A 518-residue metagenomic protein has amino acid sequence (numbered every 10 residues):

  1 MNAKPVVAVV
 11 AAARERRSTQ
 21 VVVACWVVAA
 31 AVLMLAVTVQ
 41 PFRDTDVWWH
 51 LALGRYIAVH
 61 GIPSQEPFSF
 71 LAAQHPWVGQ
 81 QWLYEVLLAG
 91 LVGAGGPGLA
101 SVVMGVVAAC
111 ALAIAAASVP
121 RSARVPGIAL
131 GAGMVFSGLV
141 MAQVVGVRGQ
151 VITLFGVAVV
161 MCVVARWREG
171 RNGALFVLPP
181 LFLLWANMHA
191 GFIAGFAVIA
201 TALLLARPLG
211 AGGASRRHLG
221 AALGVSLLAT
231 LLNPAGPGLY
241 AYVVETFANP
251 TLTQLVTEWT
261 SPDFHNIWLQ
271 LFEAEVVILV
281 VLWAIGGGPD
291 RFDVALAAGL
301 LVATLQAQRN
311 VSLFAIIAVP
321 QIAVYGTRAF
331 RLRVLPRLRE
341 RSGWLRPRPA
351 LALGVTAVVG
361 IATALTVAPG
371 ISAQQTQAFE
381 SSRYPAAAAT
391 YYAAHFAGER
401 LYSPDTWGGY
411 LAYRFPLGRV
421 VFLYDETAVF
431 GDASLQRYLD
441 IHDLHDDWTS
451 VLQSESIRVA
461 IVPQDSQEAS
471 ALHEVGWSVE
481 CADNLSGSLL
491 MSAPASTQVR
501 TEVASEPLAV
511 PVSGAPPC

Functional and structural regions predicted by a protein language model:
M34, S137-M141, M161-V163, A174-A190 (+2 more regions): Membrane-interface alpha helices of multi-pass inner-membrane proteins
D46, A58-P63, A190-P289, A315: Transmembrane catalytic cores of multi-pass membrane glycosyltransferases and polysaccharide-assembly enzymes
L71-G98: Short hydrophobic/aromatic helix or loop-helix immediately within or flanking a transmembrane segment in polytopic
V102-S122: Transmembrane-helix motifs of polytopic, lipid-linked glycan transferases
G131, R166-L183, R216-A221, V294-A298: Short hydrophobic alpha-helices at membrane interfaces in multi-pass membrane enzymes
V160-L175, L279-G286: Membrane-interface transmembrane helices that cradle and orient dolichyl/undecaprenyl
L335-A394, T406-G408, F415, E426-T427 (+3 more regions): Membrane-proximal, lumen/periplasm-facing interface regions of secretory-pathway glyco- and lipid-modifying enzymes
T390-D432, R458-Q464, L489: Short periplasmic/luminal acceptor-recognition loop of GT-C membrane glycosyltransferases, typified by
